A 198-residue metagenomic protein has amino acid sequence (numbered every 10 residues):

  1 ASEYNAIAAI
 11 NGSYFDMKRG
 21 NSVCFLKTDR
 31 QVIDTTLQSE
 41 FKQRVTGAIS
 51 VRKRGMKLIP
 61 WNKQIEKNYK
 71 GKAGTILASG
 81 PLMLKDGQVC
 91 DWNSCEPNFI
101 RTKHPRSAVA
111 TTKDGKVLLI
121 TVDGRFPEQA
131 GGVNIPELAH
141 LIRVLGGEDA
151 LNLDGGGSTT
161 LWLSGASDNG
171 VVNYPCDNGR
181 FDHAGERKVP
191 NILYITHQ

Functional and structural regions predicted by a protein language model:
A1-Q198: Gly/Ser/Thr/Pro-rich low-complexity, intrinsically disordered segments
